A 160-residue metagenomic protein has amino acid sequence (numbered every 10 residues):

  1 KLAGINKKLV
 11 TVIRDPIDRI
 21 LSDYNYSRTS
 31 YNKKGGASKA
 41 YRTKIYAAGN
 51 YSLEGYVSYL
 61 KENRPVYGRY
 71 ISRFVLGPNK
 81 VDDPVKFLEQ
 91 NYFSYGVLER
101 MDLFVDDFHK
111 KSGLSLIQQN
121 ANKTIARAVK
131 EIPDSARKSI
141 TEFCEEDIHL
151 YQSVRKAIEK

Functional and structural regions predicted by a protein language model:
K1-I13, I17-Q118: PAPS-dependent sulfotransferase catalytic domain
R100, L116-K160: PAPS-dependent sulfotransferase catalytic core
